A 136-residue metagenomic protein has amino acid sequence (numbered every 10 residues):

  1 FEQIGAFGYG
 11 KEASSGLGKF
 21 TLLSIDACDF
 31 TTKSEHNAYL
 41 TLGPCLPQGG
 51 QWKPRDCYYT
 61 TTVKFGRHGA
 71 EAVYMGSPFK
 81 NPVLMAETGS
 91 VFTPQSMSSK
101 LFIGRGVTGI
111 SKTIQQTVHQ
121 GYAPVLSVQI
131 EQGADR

Functional and structural regions predicted by a protein language model:
F1-R136: Basic, Gly/Ser/Thr-rich N-terminal segments that form RNA-phosphate-binding interfaces in CRISPR RAMP
